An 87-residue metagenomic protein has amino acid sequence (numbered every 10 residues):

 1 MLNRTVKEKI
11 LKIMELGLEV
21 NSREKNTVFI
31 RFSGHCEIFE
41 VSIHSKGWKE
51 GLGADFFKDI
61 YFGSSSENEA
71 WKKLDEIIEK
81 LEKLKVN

Functional and structural regions predicted by a protein language model:
M1-I38, G47-N87: Negatively charged, low-complexity tracts enriched in Asp/Glu with abundant Ser/Thr
